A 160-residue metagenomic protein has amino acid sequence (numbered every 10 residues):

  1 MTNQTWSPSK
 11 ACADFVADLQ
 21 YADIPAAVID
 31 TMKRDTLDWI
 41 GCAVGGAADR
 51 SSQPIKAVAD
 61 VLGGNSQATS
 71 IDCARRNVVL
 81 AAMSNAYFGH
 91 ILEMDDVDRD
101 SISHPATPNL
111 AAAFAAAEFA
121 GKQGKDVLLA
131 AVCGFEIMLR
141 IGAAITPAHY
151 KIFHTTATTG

Functional and structural regions predicted by a protein language model:
T2-G160: N-terminal core-entry segment
